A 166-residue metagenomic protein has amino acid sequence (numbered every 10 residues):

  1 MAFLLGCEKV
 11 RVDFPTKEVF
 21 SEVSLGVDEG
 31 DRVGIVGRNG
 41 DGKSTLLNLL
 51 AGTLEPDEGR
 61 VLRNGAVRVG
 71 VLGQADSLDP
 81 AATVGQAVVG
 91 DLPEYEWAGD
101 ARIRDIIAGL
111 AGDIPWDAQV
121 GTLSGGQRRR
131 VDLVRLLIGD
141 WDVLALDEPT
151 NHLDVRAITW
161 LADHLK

Functional and structural regions predicted by a protein language model:
M1-K166: ABC ATP-binding cassette signature C-motif
